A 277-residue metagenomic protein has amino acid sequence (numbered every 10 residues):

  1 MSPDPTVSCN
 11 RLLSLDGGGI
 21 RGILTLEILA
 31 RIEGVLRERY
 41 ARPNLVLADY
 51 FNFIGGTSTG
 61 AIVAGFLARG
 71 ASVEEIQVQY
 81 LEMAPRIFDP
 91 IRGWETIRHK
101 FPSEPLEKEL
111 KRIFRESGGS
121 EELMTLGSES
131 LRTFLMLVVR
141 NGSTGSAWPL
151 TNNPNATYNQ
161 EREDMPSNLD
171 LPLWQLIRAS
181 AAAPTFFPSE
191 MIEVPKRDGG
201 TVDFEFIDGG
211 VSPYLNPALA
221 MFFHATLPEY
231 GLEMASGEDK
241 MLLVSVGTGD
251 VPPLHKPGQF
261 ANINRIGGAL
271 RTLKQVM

Functional and structural regions predicted by a protein language model:
M1-V7, D164: Short glycine- and acidic-rich boundary segments immediately preceding or forming the N-terminal edge of structured
P5-S8, Y40-D49, M124-R132, G199-G200 (+1 more regions): Short helix-terminating capping/connector loops at secondary-structure junctions
T6-L12, I20-F114, P154, N159 (+2 more regions): Patatin-like phospholipase
L12-L15, D49-S58, T133-R140, E205-D208 (+1 more regions): Extended hydrophobic secondary-structure segments that form protein cores and membrane-embedded regions
I20, R86-D89, S130-L227: Active-site gating loop/helix substructures
E74-P105, N152-T157, L215, L219-M277: Non-catalytic peripheral regions of patatin-like phospholipases
E104-E107, K111-L135, T144-L150: Active-site periphery "cap/insert" segments of enzyme catalytic domains
